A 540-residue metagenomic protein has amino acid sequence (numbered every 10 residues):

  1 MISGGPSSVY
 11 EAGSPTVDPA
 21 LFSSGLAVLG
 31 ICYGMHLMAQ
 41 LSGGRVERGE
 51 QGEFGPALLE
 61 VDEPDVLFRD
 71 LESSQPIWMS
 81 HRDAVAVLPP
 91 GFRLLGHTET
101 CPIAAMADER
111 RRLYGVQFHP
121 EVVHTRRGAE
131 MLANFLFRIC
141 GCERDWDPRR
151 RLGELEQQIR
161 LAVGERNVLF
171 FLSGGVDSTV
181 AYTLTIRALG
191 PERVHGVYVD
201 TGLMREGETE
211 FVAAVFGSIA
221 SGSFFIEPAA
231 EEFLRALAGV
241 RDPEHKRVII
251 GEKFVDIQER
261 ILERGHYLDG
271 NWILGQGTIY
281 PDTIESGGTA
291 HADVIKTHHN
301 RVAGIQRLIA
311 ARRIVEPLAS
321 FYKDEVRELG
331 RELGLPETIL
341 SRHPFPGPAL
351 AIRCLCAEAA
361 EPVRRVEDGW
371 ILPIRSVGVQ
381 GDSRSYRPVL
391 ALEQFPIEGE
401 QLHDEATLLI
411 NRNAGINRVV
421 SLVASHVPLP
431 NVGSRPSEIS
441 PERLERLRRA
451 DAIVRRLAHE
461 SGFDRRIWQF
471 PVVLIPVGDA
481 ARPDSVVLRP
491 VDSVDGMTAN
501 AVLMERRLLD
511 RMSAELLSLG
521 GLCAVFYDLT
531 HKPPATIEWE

Functional and structural regions predicted by a protein language model:
M1-I31, M35-H36, Q40-S42, A133-R144: Flexible gly/pro-rich beta->alpha loop and the following alpha-helix that scaffold active-site loops
P19-F22, L26, H36-I77, R82 (+2 more regions): A conserved active-site-flanking secondary-structure segment within enzyme catalytic domains
G25-L29, P76, R93, R112 (+4 more regions): Proline-centered loop/turn at the N-terminus of a beta-strand
P56-L58, I103-A105, G115, V389-A391 (+1 more regions): Conserved hydrophobic/aromatic beta-strand scaffold that supports enzyme active sites
S73-S74, G91, D108-L113, R384-Y386 (+1 more regions): Beta-strand-turn-beta hairpins that frame and shape the catalytic cleft of phosphate-ester-processing enzymes
W78-S80, A86-H97, E328-L329: A conserved amphipathic helix/loop scaffold that creates a polar/acidic microenvironment used either to coordinate
L88-G91, H97-G141: A glycine-centered loop/beta-turn motif at secondary-structure junctions
I139-E540: ATP/NTP-dependent adenylation/nucleotidyl-transfer catalytic domains that generate, transfer, or process NMP-activated
